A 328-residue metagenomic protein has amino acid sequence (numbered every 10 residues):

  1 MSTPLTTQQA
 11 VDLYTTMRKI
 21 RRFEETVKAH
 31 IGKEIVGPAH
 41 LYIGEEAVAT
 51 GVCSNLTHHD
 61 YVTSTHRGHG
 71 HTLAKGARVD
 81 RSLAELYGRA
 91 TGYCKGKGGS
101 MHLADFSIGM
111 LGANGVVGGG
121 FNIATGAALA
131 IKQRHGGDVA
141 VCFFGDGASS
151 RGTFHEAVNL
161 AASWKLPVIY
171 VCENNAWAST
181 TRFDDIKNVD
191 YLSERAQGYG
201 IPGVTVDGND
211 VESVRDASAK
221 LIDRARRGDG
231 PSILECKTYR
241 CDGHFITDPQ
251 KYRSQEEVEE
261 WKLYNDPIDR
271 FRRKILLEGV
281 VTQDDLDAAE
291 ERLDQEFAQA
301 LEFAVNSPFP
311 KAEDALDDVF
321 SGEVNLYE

Functional and structural regions predicted by a protein language model:
M1-V48, D242, I246, Q250-E328: Conserved acidic/glycine
L5-A10, Y14, R18, K28-H30 (+14 more regions): Short, well-ordered helical secondary-structure segments
R21, Y93-K97, L234, C241-H244: N-proximal short alpha-helices
E25, A29-W164, D185-N188, S193 (+1 more regions): Cofactor-binding active-site loop characterized by glycine-rich and histidine/acidic residues
H66, C236-T238, V319: A general secondary-structure junction signal
L73, S179, V214, G322-E323: Short secondary-structure boundary/hinge segments and terminal tails
G109-N306: Glycine-rich ThDP/TPP pyrophosphate-binding loop and its adjacent helix/strand module within ThDP-dependent enzymes
